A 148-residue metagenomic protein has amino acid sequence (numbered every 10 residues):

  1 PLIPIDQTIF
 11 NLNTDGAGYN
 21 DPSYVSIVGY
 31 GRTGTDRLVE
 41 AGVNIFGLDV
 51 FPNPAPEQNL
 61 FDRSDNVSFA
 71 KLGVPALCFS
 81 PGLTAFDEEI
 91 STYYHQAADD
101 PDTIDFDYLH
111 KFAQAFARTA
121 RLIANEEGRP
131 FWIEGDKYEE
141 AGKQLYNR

Functional and structural regions predicted by a protein language model:
P1-E88: Metal-dependent peptidase/peptidase-like ectodomains
D87-R148: His/Asp/Glu-rich mid-to-C-terminal helical/loop segments that flank catalytic regions of hydrolases
